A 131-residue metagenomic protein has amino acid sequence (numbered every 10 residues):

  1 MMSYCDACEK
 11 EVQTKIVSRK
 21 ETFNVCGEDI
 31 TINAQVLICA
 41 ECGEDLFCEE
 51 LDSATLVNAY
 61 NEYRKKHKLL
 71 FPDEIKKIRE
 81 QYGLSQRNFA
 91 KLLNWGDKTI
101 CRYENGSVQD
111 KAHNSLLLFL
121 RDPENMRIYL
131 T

Functional and structural regions predicted by a protein language model:
M2, V36: Residues immediately within or flanking Cys/His clusters that coordinate Zn2+ in small zinc-binding modules
C5-C8, C39-C42: Short cysteine-rich clusters marking metal-coordination/redox-active sites
K10-I32: Short recognition patches in nucleic-acid-associated and regulatory proteins
N33-A34, L70: Flanking scaffold residues of small Cys/His-coordinated metal-binding clusters
A40-G43, K76, L130: Non-transmembrane "mature" sequence context
F47-A112: Extended interfacial segments that mediate partner engagement and assembly in macromolecular machines
K111-L130: DNA major-groove recognition helix of helix-turn-helix/homeodomain DNA-binding modules
